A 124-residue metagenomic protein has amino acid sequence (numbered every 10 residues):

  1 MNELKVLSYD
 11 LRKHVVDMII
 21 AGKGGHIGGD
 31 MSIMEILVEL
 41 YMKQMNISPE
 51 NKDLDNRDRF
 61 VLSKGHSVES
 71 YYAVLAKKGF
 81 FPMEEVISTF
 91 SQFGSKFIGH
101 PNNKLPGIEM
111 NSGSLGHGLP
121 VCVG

Functional and structural regions predicted by a protein language model:
M1-E3: Non-catalytic, mobile gating and regulatory segments of ester bond hydrolases
V6-Y9, C122: Flexible, compositionally biased loop and terminal segments
S8-G24: N-terminal capping segment at the start of a domain
V15-M18, D30-G124: Cofactor-binding active-site loop characterized by glycine-rich and histidine/acidic residues
I27: Flexible, glycine/charged-enriched surface loops at secondary-structure junctions
